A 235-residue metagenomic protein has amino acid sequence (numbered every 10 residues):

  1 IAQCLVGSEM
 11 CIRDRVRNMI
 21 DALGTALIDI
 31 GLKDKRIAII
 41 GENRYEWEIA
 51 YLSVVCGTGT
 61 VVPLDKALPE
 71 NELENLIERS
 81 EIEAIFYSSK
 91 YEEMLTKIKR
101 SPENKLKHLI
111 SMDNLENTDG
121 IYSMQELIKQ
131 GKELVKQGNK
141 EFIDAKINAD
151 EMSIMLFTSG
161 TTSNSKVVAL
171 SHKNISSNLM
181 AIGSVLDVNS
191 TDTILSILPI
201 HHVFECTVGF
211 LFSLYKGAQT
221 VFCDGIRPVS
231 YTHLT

Functional and structural regions predicted by a protein language model:
I1-G7, I12, H233: Single conserved hydrophobic/aromatic residue that forms the stacking wall/gate of nucleotide- or nucleobase-binding
S8-L52, P69-E74, S123-K132, L170-H172: Conserved AMP-binding/adenylate-forming core of the ANL superfamily
R13, S153-L179: Conserved AMP-binding A3 loop
L23, G41-R44, D65, V188 (+1 more regions): Conserved AMP-binding
R36, E42-V62, K66-E70, R79-A84 (+2 more regions): A short helix-loop-beta submotif of the ANL/AMP-binding
C56-K129: Structural core segment of the AMP-binding/adenylate-forming
S111, K132-F157, N164, D187-T193: Conserved pre-ATP/AMP-binding loop-to-beta segment of ANL
S176-T193, I200-L234: Conserved AMP-binding/adenylation subdomain of ANL enzymes
